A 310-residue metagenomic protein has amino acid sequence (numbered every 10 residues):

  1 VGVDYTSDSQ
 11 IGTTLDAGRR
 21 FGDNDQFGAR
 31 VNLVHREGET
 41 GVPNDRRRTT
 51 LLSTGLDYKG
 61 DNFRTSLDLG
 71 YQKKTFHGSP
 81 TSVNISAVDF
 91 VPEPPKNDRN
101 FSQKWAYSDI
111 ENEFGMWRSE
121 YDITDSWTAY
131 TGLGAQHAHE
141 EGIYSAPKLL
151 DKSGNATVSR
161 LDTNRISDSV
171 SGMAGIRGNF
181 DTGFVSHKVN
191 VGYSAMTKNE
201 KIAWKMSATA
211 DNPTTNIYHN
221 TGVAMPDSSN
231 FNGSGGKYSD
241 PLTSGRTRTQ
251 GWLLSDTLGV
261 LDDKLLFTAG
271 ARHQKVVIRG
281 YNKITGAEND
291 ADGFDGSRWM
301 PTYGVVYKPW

Functional and structural regions predicted by a protein language model:
V1, L15-R19, T54-Y58, W117-Y121 (+3 more regions): Residues on the lipid-exposed face of transmembrane beta-strands in outer-membrane beta-barrel proteins
V1-Y5, L15, V31-H35, L67-K73 (+3 more regions): Transmembrane beta-barrel strands of outer-membrane/channel proteins
G2-V3, E37-V42, L51, N100-W105 (+6 more regions): Extracellular loop and loop/strand-boundary signature of outer-membrane beta-barrel proteins
D4, S9-T13, R46-T50, E111-E113 (+3 more regions): Residues that define the transmembrane beta-barrel architecture of outer-membrane proteins
S7-T81, W105-D125: Transmembrane beta-barrel wall of Gram-negative outer-membrane proteins
G22-F27, N62, T124-S126, D181-V189 (+2 more regions): Short loop/turn motifs that connect adjacent beta-strands in outer-membrane beta-barrel proteins
D57, S167, S186-K198, T243-W310: Structural signature of Gram-negative outer-membrane beta-barrels, strongest in the C-terminal barrel of TonB-dependent
N84-R99, L150-A156, A203-P241, E288-G293: Surface-exposed loop/turn segments flanking beta-strands in extracellular/periplasmic regions
